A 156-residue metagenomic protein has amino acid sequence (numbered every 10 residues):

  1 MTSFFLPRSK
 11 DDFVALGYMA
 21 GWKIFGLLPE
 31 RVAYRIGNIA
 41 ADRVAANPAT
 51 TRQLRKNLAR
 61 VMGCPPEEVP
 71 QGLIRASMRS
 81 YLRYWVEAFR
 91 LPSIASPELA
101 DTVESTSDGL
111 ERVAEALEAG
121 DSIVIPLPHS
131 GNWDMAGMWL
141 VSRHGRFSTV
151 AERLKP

Functional and structural regions predicted by a protein language model:
T2-L127: Membrane-anchoring hydrophobic helices of lipid-metabolizing enzymes
A119-P156: Catalytic core of membrane glycerolipid acyltransferases/transacylases, capturing the structured, soluble-facing
